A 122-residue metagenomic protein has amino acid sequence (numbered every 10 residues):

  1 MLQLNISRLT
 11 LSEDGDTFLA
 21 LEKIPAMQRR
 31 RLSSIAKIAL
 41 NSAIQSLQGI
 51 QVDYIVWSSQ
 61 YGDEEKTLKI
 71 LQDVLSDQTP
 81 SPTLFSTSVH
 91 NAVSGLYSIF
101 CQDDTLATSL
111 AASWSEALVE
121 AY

Functional and structural regions predicted by a protein language model:
M1-Y122: Conserved "HGTGT" condensation-loop signature of ketosynthase/thiolase-family condensing enzymes that catalyze
